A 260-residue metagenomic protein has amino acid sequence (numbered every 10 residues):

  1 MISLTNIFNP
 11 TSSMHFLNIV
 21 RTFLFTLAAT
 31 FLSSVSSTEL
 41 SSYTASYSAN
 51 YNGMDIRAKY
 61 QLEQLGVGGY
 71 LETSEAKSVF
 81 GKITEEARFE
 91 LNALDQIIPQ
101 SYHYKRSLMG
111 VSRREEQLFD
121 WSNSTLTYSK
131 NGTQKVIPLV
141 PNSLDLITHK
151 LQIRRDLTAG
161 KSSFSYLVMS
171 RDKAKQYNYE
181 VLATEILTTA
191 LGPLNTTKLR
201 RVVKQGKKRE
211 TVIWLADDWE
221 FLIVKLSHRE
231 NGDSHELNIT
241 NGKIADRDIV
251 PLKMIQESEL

Functional and structural regions predicted by a protein language model:
M1-L17: N-terminal secretory signal peptides that target proteins for export/translocation
T11-M14, F25, L94, K204: Residue-level marker of positions within ordered structural domains that often coincide with functionally constrained
T22-F31: Bacterial N-terminal signal peptides
L24, Q152-T158, E185: Generic secondary-structure transition motif, activating predominantly at the C-termini of alpha-helices
L32-S36: N-terminal signal peptide c-region/cleavage motif recognized by signal peptidases
T38-W121, T158-L260: Acidic, serine/threonine-rich low-complexity disordered tracts
S112-D156: Hydrophobic, well-structured mid-protein blocks that either form specific transmembrane helices
